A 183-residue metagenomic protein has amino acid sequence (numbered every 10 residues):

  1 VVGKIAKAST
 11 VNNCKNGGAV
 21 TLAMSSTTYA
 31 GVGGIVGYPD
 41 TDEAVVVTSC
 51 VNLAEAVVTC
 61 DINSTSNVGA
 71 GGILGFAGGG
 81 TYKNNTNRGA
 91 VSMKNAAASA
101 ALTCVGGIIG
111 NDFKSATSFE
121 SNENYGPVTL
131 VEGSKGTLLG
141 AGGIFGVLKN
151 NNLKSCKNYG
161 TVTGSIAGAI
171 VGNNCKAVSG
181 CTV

Functional and structural regions predicted by a protein language model:
V1-V183: Predominantly extracellular beta-rich ligand-binding scaffolds that present long acidic/polar faces for carbohydrate
